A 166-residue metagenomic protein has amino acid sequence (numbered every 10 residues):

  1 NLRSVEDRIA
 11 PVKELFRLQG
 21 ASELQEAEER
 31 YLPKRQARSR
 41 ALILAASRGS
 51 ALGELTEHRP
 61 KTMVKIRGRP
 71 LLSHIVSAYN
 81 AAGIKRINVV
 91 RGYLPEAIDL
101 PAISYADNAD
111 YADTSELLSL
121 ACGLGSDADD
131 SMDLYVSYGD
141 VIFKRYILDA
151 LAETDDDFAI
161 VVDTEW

Functional and structural regions predicted by a protein language model:
L2-F16, A27-I43, A51, K65 (+1 more regions): Conserved N-terminal catalytic core of the sugar/cofactor nucleotidyltransferase
G20: Short, conserved phosphate/pyrophosphate- and ester-handling motifs at nucleotide-, phospho-/glycolipid
L24-Q25, P95-E96, K144-Y146: Short, well-ordered alpha-helical microsegments
R48: Conserved SAM/SAH-binding loop
E54: Canonical Radical SAM [4Fe-4S] cluster-binding loop centered on the CxxxCxxC motif and its immediate flanking residues
E57-K61: Short alpha-helical oligomerization interface
G139-V141: The conserved acidic donor/metal-binding loop of glycosyltransferases
Y146-W166: Conserved donor-nucleotide/metal-binding helix-loop-beta segment in metal-dependent transferases, i.e., the alpha-helix
